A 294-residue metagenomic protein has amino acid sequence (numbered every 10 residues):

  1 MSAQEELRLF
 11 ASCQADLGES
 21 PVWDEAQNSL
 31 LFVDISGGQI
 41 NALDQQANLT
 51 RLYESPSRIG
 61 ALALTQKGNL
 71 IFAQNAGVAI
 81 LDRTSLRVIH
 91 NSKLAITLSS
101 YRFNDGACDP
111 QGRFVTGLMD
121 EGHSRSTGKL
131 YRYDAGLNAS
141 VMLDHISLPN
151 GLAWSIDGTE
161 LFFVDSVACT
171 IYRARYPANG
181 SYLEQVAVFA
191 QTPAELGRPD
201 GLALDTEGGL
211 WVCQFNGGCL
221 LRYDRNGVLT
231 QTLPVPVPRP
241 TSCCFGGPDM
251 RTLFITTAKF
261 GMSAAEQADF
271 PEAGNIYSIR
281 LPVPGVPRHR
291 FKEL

Functional and structural regions predicted by a protein language model:
E6-S12, N48-E54, I89-I96, L137-D144 (+2 more regions): A short beta-strand motif characteristic of beta-propeller blades
S12-Q27, S55-Q74, T97-R113, M142-E160 (+2 more regions): Beta-rich, blade/repeat-based domains predominating in secreted/periplasmic proteins but also intracellular
D24-E25, L30-S36, L70-A76, T116-S124 (+3 more regions): Conserved beta-strand positions in repeat-built beta-propeller and related beta-rich domains
Q39-N41, G77-A79, G128-Y131, T170-Y172 (+2 more regions): A short loop-to-beta-strand structural motif that recurs across blades of beta-propeller domains
R87-D144: Hydrophobic alpha-helical segments and helix pairs
T170, Q191-V228: Loop/turn-rich, solvent-exposed surfaces of beta-rich toroidal or solenoidal domains
A174-Y182, L281-V286: Short loop/turn segments immediately following beta-strands, especially the blade-tip and inter-blade linker loops
C244-L294: Blade-level signature of beta-propeller repeat domains, shared across WD40, Kelch, NHL, RCC1 and BNR/Asp-box propellers
